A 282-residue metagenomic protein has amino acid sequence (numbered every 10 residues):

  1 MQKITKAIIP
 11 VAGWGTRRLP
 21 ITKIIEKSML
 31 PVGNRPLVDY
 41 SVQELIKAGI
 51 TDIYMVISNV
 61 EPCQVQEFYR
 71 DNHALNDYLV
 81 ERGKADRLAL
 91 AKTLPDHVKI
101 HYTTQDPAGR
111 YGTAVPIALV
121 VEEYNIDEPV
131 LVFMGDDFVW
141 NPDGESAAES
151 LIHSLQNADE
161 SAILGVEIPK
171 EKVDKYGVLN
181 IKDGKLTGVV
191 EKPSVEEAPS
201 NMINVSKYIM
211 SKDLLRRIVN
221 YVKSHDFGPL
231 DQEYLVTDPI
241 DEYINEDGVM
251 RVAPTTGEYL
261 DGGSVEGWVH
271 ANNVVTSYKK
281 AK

Functional and structural regions predicted by a protein language model:
Q2-V80, G144-S146: N-terminal glycine-rich phosphate-binding loop and ensuing alpha1 helix
K6, T51-I53, P129, E160-S161 (+1 more regions): Residues at the starts of beta-strands that form the adenosine-phosphate
P10-V11, V56, V132-M134, L164-E167 (+1 more regions): Short beta-strand segments
M29, V178-I181, V252: A structural signal for short hydrophobic beta-strand segments in well-ordered beta-sheet cores
P31, G165, N180, I209-S211 (+1 more regions): Short, well-ordered beta-strand micro-motif
L37-Y40, V115-L119, P239: Well-ordered alpha-helical segments embedded in enzymatic catalytic cores
Q64-V65, L75-L79, A85-Y176, I181-D183: Conserved beta-loop-beta/alpha segment of the NTase-like Rossmann-fold superfamily that binds/positions NTPs
E145-Q156, K185-K282: Catalytic-core segments of class I nucleotidyltransferases/pyrophosphorylases that form NMP-activated intermediates
